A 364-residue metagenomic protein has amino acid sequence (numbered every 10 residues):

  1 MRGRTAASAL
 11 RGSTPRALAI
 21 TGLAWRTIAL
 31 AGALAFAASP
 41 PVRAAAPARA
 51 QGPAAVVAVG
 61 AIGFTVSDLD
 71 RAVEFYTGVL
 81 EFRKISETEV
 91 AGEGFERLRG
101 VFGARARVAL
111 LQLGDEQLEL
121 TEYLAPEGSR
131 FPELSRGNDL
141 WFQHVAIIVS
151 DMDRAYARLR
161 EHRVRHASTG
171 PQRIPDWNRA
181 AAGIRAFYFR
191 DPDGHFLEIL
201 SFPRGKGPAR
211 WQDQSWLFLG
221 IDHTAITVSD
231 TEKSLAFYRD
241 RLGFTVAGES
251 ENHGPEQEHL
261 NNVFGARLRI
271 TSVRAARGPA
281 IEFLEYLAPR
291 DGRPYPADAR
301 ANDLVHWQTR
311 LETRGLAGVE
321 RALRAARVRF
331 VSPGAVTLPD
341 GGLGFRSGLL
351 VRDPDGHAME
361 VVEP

Functional and structural regions predicted by a protein language model:
M1-G22: N-terminal secretory signal peptides that target proteins for export/translocation
A17-S39: Bacterial N-terminal signal peptides
A46-D70, F142-I147, L200-L235, R241 (+5 more regions): N-terminal beta-strand motif that seeds the catalytic metal site of vicinal oxygen chelate
V57-D68, A106-L120, L124-A125, F131-L159 (+6 more regions): Vicinal oxygen chelate
T65-E116, R154, E161, W177-A182 (+3 more regions): Core segments of cupin and vicinal oxygen chelate
E89-R105, A125-Q143, R160-H162, A167-R185 (+5 more regions): A cross-kingdom feature marking solvent-exposed beta-strand/loop segments within repeated, beta-rich binding/scaffold
T121-Y123, F187-W211: Short, structured interface segments
P192-L197, D353-M359: Short, glycine-anchored, charge-dense loop/turn motifs used at functional sites
